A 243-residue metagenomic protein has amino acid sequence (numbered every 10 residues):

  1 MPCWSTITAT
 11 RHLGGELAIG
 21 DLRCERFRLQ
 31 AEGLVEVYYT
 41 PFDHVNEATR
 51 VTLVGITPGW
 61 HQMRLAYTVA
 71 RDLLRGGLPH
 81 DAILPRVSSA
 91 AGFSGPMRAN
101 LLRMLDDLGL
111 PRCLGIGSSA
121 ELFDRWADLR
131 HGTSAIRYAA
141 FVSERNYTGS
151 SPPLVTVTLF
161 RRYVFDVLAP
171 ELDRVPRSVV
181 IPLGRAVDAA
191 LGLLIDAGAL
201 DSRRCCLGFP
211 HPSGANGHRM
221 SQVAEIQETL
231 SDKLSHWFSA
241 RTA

Functional and structural regions predicted by a protein language model:
M1-V179, V187-G192, A215-H218, E225-W237: A polyanion-binding, active-site-adjacent surface
L193-Q222: Extended hydrophobic/aromatic segments used for targeting, binding, or gating
W237-A243: Low-complexity, Gly/Ser/Thr/Pro-rich intrinsically disordered linker/tail segments
